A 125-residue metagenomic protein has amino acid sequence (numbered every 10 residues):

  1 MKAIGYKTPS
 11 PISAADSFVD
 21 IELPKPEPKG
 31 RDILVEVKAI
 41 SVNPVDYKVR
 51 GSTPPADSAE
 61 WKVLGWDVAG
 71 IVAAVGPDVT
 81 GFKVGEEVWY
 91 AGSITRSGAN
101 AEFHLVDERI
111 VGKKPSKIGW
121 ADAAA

Functional and structural regions predicted by a protein language model:
M1-I4: Short structural boundary motif marking the start of a folded domain
K7-P11, I40-V42: Short polar catalytic/cofactor-binding loops
P11-A15, V79-T80: Short, solvent-exposed loop/turn segments that connect beta-strands within catalytic domains and beta-strand-rich
S13-P24, T53: Short glycine/threonine/proline-enriched tight-turn/helix- or strand-capping micro-motif at secondary-structure
D20, K25, A69-I71, F103-L105 (+1 more regions): Conserved hydrophobic/aromatic beta-strand scaffold that supports enzyme active sites
P24-S41, G51-T95: Glycine-rich beta-strand-centered segment in the early N-terminal region that forms part of a ligand/cofactor-binding
A91-A125: NAD(P)H dinucleotide-binding glycine-rich loop of Rossmann-like/cofactor-binding domains, especially the beta1-alpha1
